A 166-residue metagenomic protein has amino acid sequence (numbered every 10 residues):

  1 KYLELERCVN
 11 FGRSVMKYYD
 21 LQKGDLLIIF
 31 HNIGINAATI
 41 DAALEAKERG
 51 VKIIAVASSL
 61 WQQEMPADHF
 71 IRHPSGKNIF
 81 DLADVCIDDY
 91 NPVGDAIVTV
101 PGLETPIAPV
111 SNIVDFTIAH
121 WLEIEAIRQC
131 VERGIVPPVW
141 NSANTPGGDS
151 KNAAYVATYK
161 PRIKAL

Functional and structural regions predicted by a protein language model:
K1-E123: Glycine-rich phosphate-binding loops that contact phosphosugars or nucleotide phosphates
R128-L166: Active-site phosphate/pyrophosphate-binding segments
